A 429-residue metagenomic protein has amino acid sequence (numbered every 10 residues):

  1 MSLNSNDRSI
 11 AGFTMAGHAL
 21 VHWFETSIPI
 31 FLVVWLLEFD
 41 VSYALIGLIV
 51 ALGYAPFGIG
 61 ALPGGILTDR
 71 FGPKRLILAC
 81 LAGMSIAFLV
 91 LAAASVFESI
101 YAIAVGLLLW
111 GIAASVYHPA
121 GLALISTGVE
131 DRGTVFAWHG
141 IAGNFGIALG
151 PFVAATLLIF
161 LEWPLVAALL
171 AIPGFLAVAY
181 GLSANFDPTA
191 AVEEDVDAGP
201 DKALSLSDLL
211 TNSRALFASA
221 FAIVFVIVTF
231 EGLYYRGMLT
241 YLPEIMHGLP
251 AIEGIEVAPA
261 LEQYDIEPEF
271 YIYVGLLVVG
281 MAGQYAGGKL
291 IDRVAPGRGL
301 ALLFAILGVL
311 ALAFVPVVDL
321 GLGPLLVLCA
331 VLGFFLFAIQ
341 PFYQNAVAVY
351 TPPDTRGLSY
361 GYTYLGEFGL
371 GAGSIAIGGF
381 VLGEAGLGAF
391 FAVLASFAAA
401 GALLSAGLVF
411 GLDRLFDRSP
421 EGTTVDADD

Functional and structural regions predicted by a protein language model:
I28-P29, A218-Y285: Extracytoplasmic gate region of multi-pass secondary transporters
L48-I66, V274-A286: Central cavity-lining transmembrane alpha-helices of secondary-active solute carriers, predominantly the Major
A82-F97, I306-D319: C-terminal ends and interior cores of transmembrane alpha-helices in multi-pass membrane transporters/permeases
Y101-V116, T229, P324-A338: Hydrophobic core of transmembrane alpha-helices in multi-pass small-molecule transporters, especially MFS/SLC-type
A104-F145: Cytoplasmic helix-loop-helix junction between adjacent transmembrane helices in 12-TM secondary transporters
H139-D195: Helix-loop-helix hairpin linking two adjacent transmembrane segments in secondary transporters
V294-F342: C-terminal transmembrane helical hairpin of 12-TM major facilitator-type secondary transporters
A348-L387, L394: A late C-terminal transmembrane helix in Major Facilitator Superfamily
